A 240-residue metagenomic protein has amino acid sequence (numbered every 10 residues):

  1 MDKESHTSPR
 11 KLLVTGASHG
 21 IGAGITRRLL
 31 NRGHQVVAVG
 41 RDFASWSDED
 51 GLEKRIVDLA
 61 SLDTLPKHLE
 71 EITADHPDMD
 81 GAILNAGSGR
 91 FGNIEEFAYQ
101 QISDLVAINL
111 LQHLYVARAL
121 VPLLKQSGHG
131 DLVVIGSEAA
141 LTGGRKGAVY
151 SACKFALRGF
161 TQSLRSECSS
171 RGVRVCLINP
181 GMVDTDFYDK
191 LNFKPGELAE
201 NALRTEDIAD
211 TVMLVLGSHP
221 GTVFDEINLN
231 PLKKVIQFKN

Functional and structural regions predicted by a protein language model:
S18-H19: Conserved glycine-rich cofactor-binding loop
N85-R90: Conserved NAD(P)H cofactor-binding loop of Rossmann-fold oxidoreductase domains
N93-I94, Q101-V106: Substrate-binding pocket helix/loop in short-chain dehydrogenase/reductase
A117, C153: Active-site helix of classical SDR
S137: Residue(s) in the substrate-gating loop at a strand-loop-helix junction that position the organic substrate next
T142, S163-V173: Active-site-adjacent segment of SDR/Rossmann-fold oxidoreductases
V173, L177, P195-Q237: C-terminal helical subdomain
